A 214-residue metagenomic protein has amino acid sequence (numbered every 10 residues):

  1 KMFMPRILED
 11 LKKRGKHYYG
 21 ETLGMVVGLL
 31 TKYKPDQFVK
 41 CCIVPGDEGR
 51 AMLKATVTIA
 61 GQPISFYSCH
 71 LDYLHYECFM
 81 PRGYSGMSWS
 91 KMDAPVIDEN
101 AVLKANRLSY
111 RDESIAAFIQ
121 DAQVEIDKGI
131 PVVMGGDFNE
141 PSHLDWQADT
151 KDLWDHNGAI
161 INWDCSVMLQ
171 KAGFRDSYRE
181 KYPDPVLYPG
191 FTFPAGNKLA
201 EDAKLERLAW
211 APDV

Functional and structural regions predicted by a protein language model:
K1-M4, A55, F66-C69, K104-D149 (+1 more regions): Active-site beta-strand/loop signature of hydrolases that rely on acidic residues for catalysis
M2-S85: Structured beta-strand-rich core segments of catalytic domains in phosphoester-bond hydrolases
M4, L23, L108-I115, G158-N162 (+1 more regions): Solvent-exposed, acidic/flexible segments
M4-E9, V27, I115, I119-Q123 (+2 more regions): Short amphipathic alpha-helical segments and helix-helix/interface helices
L8-K16, P35, Q120-D127, Q170-F174: Sec-exported extracytoplasmic/periplasmic mature domains
K16-E21, G46, K54-A55, S90-A94 (+2 more regions): Glycine-rich loops and low-complexity Gly/Arg-rich segments that provide flexible linkers or classic glycine-based
K40-I43, D47, A122-V133, F138-V214: Metal-dependent phosphoester-hydrolase catalytic domains
F79-L108, D149: A solvent-exposed, charged loop/short amphipathic helix patch at secondary-structure junctions
